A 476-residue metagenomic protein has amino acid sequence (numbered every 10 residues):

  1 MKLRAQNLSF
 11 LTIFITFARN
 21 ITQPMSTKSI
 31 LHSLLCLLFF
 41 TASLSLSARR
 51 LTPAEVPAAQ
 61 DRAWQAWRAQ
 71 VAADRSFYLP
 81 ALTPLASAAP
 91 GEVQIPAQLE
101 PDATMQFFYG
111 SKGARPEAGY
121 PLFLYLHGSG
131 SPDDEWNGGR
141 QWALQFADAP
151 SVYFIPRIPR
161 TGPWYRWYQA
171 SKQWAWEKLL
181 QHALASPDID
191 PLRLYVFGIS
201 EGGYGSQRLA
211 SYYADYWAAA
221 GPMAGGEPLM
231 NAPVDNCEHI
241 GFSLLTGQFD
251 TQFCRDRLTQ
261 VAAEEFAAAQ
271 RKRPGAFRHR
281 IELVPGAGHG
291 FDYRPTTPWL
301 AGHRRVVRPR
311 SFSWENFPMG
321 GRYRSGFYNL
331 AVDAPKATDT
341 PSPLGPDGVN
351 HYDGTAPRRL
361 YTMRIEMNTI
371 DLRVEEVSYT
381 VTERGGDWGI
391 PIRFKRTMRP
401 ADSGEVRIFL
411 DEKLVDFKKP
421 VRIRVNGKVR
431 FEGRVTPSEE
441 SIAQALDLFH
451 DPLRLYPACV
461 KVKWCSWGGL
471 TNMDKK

Functional and structural regions predicted by a protein language model:
R49-Y120, F431, P437-K476: A domain-start/cap signature at the N-terminus of enzymes
G113-A118, W164-S200, A214: Gly/Ser-rich "nucleophile elbow"/oxyanion-hole loop immediately N-terminal to the catalytic nucleophile in hydrolases
L122, L126-L184: Active-site machinery of serine-nucleophile hydrolases
L192-E238: Primarily recognizes the serine-hydrolase "nucleophile elbow" in alpha/beta-hydrolase and SGNH/GDSL folds
S243-T246: Short beta-strand/loop motif that positions the catalytic acidic residue of the alpha/beta-hydrolase fold
Q248-H279, G385-G389, E412-F417: Active-site-adjacent alpha-helix of alpha/beta-hydrolase-fold enzymes
T251, R257-T259, Q270-Y379, S438: C-terminal catalytic histidine-bearing segment of alpha/beta-hydrolase fold enzymes
S325-K476: C-terminal beta-sandwich/jelly-roll accessory domains of carbohydrate-active enzymes
